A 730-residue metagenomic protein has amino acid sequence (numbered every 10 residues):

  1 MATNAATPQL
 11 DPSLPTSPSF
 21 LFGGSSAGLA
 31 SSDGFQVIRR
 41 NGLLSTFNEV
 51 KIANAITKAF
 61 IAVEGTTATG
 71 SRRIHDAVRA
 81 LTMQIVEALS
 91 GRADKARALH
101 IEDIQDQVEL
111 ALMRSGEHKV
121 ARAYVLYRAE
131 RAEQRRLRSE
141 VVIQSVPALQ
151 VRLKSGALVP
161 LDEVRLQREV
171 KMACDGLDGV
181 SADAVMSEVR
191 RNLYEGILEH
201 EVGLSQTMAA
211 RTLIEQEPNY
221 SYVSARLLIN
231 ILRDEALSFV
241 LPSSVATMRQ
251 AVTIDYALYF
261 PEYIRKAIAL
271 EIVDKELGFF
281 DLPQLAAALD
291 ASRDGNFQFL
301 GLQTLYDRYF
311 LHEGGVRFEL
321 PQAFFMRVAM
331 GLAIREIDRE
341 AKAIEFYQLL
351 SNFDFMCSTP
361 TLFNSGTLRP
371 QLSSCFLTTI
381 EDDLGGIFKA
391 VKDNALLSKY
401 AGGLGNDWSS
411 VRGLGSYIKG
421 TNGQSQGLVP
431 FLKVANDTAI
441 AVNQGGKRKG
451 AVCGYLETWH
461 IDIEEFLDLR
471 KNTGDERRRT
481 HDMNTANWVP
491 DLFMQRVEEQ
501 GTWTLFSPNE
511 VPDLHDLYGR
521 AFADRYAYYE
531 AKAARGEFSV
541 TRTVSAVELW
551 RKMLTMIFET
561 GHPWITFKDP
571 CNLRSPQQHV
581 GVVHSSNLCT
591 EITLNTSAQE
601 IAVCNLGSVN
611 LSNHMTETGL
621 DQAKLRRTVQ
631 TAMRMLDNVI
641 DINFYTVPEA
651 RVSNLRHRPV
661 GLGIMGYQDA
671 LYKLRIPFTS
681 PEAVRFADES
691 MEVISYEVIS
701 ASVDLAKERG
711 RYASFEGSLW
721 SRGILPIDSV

Functional and structural regions predicted by a protein language model:
A2-V730: Extended catalytic cores of very large enzyme megasubunits
